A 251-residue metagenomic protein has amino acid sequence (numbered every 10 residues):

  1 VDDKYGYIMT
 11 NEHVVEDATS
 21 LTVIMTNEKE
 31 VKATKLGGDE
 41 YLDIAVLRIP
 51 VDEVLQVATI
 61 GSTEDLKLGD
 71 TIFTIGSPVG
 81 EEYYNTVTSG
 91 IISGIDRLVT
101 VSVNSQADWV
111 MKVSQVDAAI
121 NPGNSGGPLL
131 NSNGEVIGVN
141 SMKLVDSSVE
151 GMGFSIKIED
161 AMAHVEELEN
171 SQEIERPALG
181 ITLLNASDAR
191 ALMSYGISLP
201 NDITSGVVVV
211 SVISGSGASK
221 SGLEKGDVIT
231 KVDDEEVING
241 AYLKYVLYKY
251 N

Functional and structural regions predicted by a protein language model:
D2-E82, S147, K231, E235-A241 (+1 more regions): Conserved active-site neighborhood of the chymotrypsin/trypsin-like protease fold
Y7, I44-V46, V87-I91, V113: Conserved hydrophobic/aromatic beta-strand scaffold that supports enzyme active sites
E16-L21, L55, I75-S89, D96-G126 (+1 more regions): Active-site loop architecture of trypsin-fold serine endopeptidases
K32-T34, G90-I91, T182, V208: Residues located in well-ordered beta-strands
L36-G38, T63, I75, I95 (+6 more regions): Residue-level recognition of beta-strand microenvironments
L36-L42, E81-Y84, I95-S114, V145 (+2 more regions): Gly/Ser-enriched beta-turn/beta-hairpin loop segments
R48, K67, N131-V136, D160-N251: C-terminal recognition in membrane/secretory proteostasis and scaffolding
V57-D65, G123, L129, N140 (+2 more regions): Short histidine-centered loop motifs in beta-beta connectors
